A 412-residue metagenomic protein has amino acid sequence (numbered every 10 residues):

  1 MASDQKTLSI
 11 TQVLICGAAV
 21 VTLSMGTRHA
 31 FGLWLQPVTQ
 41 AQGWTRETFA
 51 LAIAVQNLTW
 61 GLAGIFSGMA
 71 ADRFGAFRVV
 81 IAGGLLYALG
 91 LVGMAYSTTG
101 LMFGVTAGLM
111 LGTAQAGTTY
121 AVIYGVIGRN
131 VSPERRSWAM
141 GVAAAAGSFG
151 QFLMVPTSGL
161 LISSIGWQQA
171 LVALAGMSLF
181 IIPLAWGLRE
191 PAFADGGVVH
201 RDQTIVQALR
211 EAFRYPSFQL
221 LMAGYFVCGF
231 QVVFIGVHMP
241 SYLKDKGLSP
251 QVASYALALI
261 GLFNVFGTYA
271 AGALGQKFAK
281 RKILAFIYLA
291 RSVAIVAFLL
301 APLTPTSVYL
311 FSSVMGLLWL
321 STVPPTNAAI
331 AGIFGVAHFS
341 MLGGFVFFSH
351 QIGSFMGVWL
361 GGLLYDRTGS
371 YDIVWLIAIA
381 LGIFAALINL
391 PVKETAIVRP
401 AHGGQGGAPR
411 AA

Functional and structural regions predicted by a protein language model:
T22, G90, M102-T118, F226 (+1 more regions): Hydrophobic core of transmembrane alpha-helices in multi-pass small-molecule transporters, especially MFS/SLC-type
F31-L35, Y215-Y269: Extracytoplasmic gate region of multi-pass secondary transporters
L62-G100: Conserved MFS/SLC helix-loop-helix module at the cytosolic interface between two early adjacent transmembrane helices
A63-G75, T268-A279, D366: Helix-to-loop junctions at the C-terminal end of transmembrane segments in multipass secondary transporters
A107-A145, G335: Cytoplasmic helix-loop-helix junction between adjacent transmembrane helices in 12-TM secondary transporters
A143-F193: Helix-loop-helix hairpin linking two adjacent transmembrane segments in secondary transporters
G187-Q207, I397-G406: Flexible cytoplasmic inter-helical loops of multi-pass small-molecule transporters
I260-N264, K277-A329: C-terminal transmembrane helical hairpin of 12-TM major facilitator-type secondary transporters
